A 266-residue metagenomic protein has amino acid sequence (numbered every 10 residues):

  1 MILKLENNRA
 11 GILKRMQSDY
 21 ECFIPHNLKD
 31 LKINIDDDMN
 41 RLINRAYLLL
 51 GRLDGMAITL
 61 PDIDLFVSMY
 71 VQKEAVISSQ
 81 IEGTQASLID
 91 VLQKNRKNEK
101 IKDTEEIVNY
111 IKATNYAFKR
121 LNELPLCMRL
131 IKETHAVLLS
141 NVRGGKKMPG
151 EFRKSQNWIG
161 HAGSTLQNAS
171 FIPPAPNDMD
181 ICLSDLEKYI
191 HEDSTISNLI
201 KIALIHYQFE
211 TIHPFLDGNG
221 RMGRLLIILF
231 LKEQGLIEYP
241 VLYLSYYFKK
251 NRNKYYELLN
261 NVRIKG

Functional and structural regions predicted by a protein language model:
M1-G266: FIC/Doc superfamily catalytic core
